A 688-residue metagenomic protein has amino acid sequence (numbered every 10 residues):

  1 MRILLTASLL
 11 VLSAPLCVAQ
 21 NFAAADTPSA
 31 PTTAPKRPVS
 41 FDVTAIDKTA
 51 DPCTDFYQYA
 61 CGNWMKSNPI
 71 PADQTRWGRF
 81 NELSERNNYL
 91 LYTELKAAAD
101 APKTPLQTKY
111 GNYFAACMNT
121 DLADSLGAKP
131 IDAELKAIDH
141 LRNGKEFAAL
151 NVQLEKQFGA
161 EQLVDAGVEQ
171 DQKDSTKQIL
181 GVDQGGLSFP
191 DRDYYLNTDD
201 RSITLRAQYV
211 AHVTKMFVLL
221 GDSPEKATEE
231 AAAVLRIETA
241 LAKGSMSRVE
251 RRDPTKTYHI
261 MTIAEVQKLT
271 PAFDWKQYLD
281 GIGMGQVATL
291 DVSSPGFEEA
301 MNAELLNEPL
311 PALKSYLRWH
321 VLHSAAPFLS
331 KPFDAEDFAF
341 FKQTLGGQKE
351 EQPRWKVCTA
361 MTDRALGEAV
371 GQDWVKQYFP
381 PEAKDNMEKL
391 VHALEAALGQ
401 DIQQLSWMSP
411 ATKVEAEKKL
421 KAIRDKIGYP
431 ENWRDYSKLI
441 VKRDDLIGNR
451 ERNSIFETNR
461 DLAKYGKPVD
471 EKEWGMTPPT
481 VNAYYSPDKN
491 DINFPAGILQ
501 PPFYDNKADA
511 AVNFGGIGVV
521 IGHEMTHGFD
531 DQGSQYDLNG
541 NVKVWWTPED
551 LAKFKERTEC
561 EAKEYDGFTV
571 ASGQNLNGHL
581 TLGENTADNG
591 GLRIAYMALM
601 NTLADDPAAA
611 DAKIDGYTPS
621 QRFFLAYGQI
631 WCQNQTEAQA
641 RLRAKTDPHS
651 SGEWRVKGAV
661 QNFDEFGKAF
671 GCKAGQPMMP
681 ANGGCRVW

Functional and structural regions predicted by a protein language model:
R2-Q20: Gram-negative bacterial Sec-dependent N-terminal signal peptides
A19-A34: Compositionally biased, proline/threonine/alanine/serine-rich low-complexity intrinsically disordered stretches
A30-A34, S84, V234, L269-F273 (+5 more regions): Intrinsically disordered, low-complexity linker/terminal regions across diverse proteins
A34-P35, A50-D55, Y59-S125, F189: Active-site-surrounding "flap" and adjacent substrate/cofactor-binding loops of secreted or lumenal enzymes, prototyped
I46-K66, Y195, D199-V218, L582 (+1 more regions): Hydrophobic/aromatic-rich, well-ordered segments within soluble, folded domains that form packed cores
Y59-N63, S67, L83-R86, L90-A98 (+15 more regions): Structured segments of extracytoplasmic/periplasmic soluble domains in secreted or envelope-associated proteins
S67-P71, A166-G167, D191-D193, S245-S247 (+3 more regions): Short, solvent-exposed loop/turn and secondary-structure capping segments
A98-A393: Noncatalytic, helix-rich "gating/capping" subdomain that lines the substrate-entry/channel surface of large enzyme
